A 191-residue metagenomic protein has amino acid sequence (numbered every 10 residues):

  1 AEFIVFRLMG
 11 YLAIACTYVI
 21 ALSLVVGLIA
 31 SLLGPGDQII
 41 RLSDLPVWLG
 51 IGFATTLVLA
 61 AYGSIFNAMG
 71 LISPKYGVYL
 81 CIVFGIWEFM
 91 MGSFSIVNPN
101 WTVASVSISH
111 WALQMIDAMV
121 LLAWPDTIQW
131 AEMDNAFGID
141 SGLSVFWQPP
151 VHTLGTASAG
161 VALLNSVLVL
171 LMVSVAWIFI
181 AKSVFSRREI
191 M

Functional and structural regions predicted by a protein language model:
I4-P74: Secretory targeting signals
A13-A15, L22, F89-G92, E189: A short hydrophobic/aromatic micro-motif that marks alpha-helical segments and, especially, helix-coil
Y18, L22-A30, G92-S95, W177 (+1 more regions): Structural signal for membrane-spanning alpha-helices in multi-pass inner-membrane proteins, emphasizing helix cores
Q38-D44, A157, R187-I190: C-terminal or late-domain output modules
A68, L168-M191: Junction motif at the cytosolic side of a transmembrane helix
G77, C81-V175, F179: Terminal transmembrane helical anchor/hairpin motif
